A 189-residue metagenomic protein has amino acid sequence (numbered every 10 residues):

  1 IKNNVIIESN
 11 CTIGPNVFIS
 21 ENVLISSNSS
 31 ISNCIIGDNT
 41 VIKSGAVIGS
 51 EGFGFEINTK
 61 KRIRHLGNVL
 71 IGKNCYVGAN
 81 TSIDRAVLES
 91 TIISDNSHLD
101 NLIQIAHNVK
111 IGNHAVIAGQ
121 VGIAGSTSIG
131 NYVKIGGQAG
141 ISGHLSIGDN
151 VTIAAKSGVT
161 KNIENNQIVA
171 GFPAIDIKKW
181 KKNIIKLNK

Functional and structural regions predicted by a protein language model:
I1-D176: Structural signal for interior beta-strand "rungs" in well-ordered beta-sheet cores of soluble enzyme domains
K179-K189: Long, leucine- and charge-enriched amphipathic alpha-helices that form heptad-repeat coiled-coil/leucine-zipper-like
